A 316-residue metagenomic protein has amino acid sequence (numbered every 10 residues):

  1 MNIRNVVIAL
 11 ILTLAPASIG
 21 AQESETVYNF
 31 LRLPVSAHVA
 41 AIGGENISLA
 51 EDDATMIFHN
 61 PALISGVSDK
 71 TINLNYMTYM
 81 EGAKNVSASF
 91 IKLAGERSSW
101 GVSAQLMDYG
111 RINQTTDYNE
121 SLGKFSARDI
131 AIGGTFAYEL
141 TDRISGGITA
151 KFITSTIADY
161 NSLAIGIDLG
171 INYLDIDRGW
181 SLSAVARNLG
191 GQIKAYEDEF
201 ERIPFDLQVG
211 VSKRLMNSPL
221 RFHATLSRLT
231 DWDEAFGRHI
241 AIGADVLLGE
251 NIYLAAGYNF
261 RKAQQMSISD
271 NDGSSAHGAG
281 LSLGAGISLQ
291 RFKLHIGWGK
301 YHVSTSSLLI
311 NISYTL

Functional and structural regions predicted by a protein language model:
M1-V7: Bacterial N-terminal signal peptides that target proteins for export
A15-P16: N-terminal signal peptide c-region/cleavage motif recognized by signal peptidases
Q22-L316: Subset of outer-membrane beta-barrel
